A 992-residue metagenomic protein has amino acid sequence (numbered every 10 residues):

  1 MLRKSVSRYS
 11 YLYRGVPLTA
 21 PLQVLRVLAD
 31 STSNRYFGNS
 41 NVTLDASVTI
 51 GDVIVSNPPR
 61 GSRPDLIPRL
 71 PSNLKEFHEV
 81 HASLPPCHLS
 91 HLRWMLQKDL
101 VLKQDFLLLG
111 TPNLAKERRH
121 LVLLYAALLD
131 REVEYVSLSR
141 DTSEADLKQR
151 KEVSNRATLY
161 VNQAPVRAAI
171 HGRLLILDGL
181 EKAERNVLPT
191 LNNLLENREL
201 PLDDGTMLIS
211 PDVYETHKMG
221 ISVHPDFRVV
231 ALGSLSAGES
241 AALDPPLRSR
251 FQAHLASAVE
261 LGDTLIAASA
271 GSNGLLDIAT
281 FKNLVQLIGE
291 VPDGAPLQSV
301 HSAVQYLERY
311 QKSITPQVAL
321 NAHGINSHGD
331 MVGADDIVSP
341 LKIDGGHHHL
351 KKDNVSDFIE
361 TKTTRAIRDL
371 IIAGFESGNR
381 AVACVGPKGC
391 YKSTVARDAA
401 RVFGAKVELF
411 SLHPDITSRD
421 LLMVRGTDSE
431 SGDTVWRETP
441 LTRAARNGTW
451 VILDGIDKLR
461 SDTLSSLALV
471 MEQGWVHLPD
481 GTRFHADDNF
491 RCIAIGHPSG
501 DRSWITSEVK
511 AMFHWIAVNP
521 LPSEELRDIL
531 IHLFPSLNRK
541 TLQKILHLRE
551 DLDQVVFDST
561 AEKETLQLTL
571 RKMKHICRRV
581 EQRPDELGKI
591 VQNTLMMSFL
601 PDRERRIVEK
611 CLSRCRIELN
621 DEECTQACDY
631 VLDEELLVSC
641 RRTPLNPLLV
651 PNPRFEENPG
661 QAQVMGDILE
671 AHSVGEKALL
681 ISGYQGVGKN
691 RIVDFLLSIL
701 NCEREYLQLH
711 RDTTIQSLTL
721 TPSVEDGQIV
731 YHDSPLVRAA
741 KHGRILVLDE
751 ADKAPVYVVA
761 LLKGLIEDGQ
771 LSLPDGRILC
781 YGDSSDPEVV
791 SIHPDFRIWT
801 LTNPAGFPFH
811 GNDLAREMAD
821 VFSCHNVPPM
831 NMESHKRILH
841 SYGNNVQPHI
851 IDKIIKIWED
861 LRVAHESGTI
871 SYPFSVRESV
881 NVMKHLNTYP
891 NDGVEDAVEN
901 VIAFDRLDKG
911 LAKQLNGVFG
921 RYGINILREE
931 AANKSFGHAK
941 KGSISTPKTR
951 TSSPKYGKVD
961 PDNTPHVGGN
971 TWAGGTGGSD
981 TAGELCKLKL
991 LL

Functional and structural regions predicted by a protein language model:
M1-N39: N-terminal mitochondrial targeting presequence
S7-L12, R35, S945-P947, P954-K955 (+1 more regions): Serine/proline-rich low-complexity intrinsically disordered segments, especially terminal tails, linkers
Y13, P21-V24, G220, N891 (+1 more regions): Low-complexity, intrinsically disordered short peptide segments enriched in small/polar/basic residues
Y13, S33-S47, R583-I590, D892-D896: Short, surface-exposed loop and linker segments with low hydrophobicity and enrichment for Pro/Ser/Thr
V42-Q298, R309-S313, I325-N326, V332 (+12 more regions): AAA+ P-loop NTPase catalytic core and its hallmark functional loops
D293-I337, R571-C628, V876-G975, L985-L988: C-terminal alpha-helical "lid" subdomain
E562, Q567-R571, A864-L886: Long, well-ordered amphipathic alpha-helical subdomains in the mid-to-C-terminal portions of large enzyme subunits
